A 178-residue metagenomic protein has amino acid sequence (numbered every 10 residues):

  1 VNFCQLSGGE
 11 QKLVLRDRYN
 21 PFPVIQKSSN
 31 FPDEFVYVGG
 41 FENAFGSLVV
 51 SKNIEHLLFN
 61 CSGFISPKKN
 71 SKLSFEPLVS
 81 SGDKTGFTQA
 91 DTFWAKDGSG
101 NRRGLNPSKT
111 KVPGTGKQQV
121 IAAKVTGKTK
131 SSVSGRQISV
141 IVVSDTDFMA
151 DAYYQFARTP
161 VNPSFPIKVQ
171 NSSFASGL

Functional and structural regions predicted by a protein language model:
V1-L178: Acidic, S/T/G-rich, low-cysteine, solvent-exposed domains in lumenal/extracellular/periplasmic regions of secretory
